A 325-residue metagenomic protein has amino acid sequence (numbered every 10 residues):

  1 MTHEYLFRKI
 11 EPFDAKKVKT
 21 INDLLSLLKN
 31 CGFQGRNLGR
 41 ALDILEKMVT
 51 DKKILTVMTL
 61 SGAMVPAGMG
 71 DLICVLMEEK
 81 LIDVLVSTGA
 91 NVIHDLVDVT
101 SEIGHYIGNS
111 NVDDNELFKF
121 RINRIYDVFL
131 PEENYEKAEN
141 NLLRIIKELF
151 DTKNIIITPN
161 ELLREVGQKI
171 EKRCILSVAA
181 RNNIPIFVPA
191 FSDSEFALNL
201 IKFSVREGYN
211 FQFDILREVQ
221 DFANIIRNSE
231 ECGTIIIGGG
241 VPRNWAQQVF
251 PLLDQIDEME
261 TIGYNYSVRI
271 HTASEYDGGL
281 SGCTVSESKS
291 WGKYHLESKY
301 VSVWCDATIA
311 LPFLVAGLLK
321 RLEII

Functional and structural regions predicted by a protein language model:
M1-L42, E46-V49: N-terminal glycine-rich anion-binding loop in soluble enzyme alpha/beta folds
M1-R8, R36, E231, V241 (+1 more regions): C-terminal functional extensions of proteins
L42-L55, V178-A180, N224-E231: Glycine-rich phosphate/diphosphate-binding loops that line cofactor/substrate pockets in enzymes
T56-V65, L85, F187-F191, N210-L280: Glycine-rich anion-binding loop/nest that anchors nucleotide
G68-D71, L96-E102, A197-K202, A246-F250 (+1 more regions): Short acidic, glycine/serine/threonine-rich loops at helix termini
L72-E78, K202-V205, F250-D257, C283-E287: Short, solvent-exposed amphipathic alpha-helical segments in soluble enzyme and RNA/protein-processing domains
I73-E139: A generic, well-ordered mixed alpha/beta core segment in the N-terminal half of proteins
D114-F196: Ligand-binding beta-strand-loop-alpha-helix segment within the catalytic cores of soluble metabolic enzymes
